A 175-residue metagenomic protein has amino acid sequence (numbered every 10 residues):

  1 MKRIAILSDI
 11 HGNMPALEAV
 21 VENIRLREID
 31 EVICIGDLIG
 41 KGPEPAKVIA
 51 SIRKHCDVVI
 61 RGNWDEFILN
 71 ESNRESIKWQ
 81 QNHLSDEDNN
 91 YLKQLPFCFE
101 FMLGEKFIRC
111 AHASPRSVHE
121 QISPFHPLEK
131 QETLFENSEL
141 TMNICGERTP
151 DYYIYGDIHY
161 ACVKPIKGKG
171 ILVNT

Functional and structural regions predicted by a protein language model:
M1-A5, E100-R109, K167-L172: Beta-strand-turn-beta hairpins that frame and shape the catalytic cleft of phosphate-ester-processing enzymes
K2-Q94: Core catalytic region of metal-dependent phosphoesterases/phosphodiesterases, especially metallo-beta-lactamase-like
D9-I10, C110-R116, Y153-A161: Histidine-centered catalytic micro-motifs
I24-I29, L103, G146-T149: Glycine-rich phosphate-binding loop signature in dinucleotide/nucleotide-binding domains
K41-G42, V118, C162: Short, solvent-exposed loop/turn segments at secondary-structure junctions
A113-N143: Active-site-proximal loop/helix segment associated with metal-binding centers of metalloenzymes
Q131-T175: Conserved beta-sheet core of the metallophosphoesterase superfamily
